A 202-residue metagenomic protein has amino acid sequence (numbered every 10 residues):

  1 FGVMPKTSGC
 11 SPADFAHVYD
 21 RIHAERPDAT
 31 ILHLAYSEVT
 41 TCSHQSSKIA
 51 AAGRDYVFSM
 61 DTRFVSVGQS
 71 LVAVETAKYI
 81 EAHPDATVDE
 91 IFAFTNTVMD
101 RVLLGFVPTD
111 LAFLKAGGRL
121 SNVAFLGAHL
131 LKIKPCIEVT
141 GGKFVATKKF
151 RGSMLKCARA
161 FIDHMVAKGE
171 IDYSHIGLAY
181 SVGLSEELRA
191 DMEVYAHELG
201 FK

Functional and structural regions predicted by a protein language model:
F1-A16, D20: N-terminal glycine-rich anion-binding loop in soluble enzyme alpha/beta folds
G2, D20, E25, A29-T30 (+2 more regions): Mixed-charge interfacial surface used for oligomerization/domain docking and macromolecular partner engagement
S37: A short beta-strand-to-loop transition that corresponds to the Sensor-1 phosphate-sensing loop of AAA+ P-loop ATPases
